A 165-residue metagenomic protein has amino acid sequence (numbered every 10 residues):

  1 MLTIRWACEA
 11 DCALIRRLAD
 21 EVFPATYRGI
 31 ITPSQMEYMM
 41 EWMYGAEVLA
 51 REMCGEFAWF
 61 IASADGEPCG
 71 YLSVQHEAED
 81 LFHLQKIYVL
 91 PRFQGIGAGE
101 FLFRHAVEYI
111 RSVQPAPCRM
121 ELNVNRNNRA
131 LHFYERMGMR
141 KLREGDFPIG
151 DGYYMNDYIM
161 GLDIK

Functional and structural regions predicted by a protein language model:
M1-T3: Extreme N-terminal starter segment of soluble prokaryotic enzymes
W6-C12, R16-R92, E100-V113, K141-F147 (+1 more regions): Acetyl-CoA-dependent GNAT
G97: Conserved G/P- and acidic residue-centered "switch" motifs that form tight phosphate/ATP-binding loops in soluble
A116-L131, E135-K165: C-terminal "cap" of GNAT-fold acetyltransferases
